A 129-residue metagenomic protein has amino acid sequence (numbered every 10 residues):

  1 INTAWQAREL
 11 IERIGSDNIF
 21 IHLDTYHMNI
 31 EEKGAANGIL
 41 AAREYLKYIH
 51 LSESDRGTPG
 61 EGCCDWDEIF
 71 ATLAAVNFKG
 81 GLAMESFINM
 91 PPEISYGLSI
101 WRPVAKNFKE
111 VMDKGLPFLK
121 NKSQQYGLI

Functional and structural regions predicted by a protein language model:
I1-L23, H27-I129: Histidine-acidic metal/acid-base catalytic patches
